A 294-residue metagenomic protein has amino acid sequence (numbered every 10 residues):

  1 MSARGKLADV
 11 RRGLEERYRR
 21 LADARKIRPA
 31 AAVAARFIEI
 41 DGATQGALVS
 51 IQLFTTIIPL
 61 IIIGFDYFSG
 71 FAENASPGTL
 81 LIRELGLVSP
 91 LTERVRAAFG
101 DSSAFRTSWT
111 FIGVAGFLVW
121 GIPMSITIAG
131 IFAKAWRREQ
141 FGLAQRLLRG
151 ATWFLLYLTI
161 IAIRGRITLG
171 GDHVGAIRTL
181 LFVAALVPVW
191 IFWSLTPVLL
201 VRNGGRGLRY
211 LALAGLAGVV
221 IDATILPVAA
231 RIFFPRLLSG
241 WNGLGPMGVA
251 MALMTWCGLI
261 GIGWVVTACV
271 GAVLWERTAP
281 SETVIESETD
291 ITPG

Functional and structural regions predicted by a protein language model:
M1-G294: Membrane-embedded alpha-helices and immediately adjacent juxtamembrane helical segments in alpha-helical membrane
